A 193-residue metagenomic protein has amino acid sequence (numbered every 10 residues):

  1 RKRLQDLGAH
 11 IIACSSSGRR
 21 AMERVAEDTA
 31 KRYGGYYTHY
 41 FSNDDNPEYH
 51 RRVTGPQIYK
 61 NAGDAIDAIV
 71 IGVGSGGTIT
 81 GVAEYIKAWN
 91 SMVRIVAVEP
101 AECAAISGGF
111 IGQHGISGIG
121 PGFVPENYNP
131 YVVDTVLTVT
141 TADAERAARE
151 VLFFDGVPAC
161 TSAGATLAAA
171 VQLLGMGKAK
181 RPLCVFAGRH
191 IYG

Functional and structural regions predicted by a protein language model:
R1, V73-A83, S162-A170: Short glycine/serine/threonine-rich phosphate/pyrophosphate-binding segments that cradle anionic phosphate groups
R1-A68, E99-L152: Small/polar-residue-rich loop-to-helix segments that shape phosphate-bearing ligand pockets
H10, M92-R94, R181: Residues at the starts of beta-strands that form the adenosine-phosphate
H39-F41, G72-G74, A97-E99, L183-G188: Short beta-strand segments
Y49-H50, G55-V93: Glycine-rich ThDP/TPP pyrophosphate-binding loop and its adjacent helix/strand module within ThDP-dependent enzymes
A68, K87, V93, V157-A159 (+3 more regions): Terminal helix/beta-alpha structural elements that buttress the NAD(P)+-binding lobe
I71, T138, C160, C184: Redox-cofactor binding/interface segments in oxidoreductases and associated redox assembly factors
G122, A168-G193: Phosphate-binding loop/pocket of nucleotide- and phosphate-handling active sites
